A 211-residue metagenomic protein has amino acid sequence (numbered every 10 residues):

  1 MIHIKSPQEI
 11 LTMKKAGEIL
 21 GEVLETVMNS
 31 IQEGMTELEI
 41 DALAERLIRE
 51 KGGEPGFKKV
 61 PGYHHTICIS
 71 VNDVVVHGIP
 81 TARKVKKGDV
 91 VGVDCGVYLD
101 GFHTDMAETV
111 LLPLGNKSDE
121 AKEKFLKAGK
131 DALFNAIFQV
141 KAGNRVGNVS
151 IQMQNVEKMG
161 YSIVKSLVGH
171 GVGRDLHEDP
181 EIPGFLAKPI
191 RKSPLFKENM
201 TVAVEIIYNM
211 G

Functional and structural regions predicted by a protein language model:
M1-G211: Active-site neighborhoods and metal-handling regions in enzymes and metal-associated proteins
